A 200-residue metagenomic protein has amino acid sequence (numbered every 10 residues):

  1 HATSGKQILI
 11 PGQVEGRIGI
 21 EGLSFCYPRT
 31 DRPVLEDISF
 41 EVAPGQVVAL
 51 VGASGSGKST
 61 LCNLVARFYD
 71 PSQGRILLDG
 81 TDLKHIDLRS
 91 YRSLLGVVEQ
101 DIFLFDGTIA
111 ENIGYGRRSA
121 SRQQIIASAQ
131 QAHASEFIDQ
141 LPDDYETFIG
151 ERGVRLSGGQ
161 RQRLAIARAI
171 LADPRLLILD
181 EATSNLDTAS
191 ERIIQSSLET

Functional and structural regions predicted by a protein language model:
H1-A2: Intracellular alpha-helical coupling/juxtamembrane segments of multi-pass membrane proteins
G5, L9-T200: ABC-type nucleotide-binding domain
